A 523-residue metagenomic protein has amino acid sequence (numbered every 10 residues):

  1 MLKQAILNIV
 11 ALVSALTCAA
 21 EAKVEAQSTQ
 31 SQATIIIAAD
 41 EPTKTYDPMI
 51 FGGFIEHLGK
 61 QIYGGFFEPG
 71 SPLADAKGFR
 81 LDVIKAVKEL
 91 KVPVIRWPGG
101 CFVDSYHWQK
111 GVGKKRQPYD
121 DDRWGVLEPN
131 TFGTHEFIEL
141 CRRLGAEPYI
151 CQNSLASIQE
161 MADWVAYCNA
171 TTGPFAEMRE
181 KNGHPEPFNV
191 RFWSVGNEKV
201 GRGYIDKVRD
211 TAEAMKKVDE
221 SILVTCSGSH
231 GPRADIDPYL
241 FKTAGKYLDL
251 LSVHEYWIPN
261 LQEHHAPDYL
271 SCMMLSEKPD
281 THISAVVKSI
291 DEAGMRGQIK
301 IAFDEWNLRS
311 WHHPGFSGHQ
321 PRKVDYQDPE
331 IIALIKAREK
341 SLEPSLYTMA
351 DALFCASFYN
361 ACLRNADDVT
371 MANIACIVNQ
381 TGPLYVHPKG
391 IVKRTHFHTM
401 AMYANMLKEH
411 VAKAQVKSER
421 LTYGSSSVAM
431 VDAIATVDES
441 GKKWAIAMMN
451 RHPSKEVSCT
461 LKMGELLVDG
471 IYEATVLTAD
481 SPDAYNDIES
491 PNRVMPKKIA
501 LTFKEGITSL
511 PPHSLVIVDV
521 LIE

Functional and structural regions predicted by a protein language model:
M1-S28: Bacterial Sec-dependent N-terminal signal peptides
A11-A15, G133, H265-P267: Alpha-helix capping and helix-coil boundary motifs
A22-D237, F241-L250, S276-P314, K323-E523: Non-catalytic accessory regions flanking glycosidase/transglycosidase catalytic cores in CAZymes
E255-S271, F316-G318: Active-site His/acidic residue clusters
